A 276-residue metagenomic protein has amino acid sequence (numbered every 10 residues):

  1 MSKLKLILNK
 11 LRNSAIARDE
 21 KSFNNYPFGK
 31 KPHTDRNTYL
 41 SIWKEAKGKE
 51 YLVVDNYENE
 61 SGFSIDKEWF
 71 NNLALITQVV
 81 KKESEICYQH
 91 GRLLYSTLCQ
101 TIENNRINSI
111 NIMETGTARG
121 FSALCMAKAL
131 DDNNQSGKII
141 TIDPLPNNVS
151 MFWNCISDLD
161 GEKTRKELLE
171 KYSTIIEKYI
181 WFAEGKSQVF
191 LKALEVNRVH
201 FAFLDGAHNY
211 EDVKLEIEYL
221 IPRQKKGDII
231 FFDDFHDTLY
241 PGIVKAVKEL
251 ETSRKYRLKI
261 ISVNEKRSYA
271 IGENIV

Functional and structural regions predicted by a protein language model:
M1-D66, N71: Membrane-proximal basic amphipathic "stem/tether" segments
L4, G29, L40-K47, G62 (+2 more regions): S-adenosylmethionine/decaboxylated-SAM
